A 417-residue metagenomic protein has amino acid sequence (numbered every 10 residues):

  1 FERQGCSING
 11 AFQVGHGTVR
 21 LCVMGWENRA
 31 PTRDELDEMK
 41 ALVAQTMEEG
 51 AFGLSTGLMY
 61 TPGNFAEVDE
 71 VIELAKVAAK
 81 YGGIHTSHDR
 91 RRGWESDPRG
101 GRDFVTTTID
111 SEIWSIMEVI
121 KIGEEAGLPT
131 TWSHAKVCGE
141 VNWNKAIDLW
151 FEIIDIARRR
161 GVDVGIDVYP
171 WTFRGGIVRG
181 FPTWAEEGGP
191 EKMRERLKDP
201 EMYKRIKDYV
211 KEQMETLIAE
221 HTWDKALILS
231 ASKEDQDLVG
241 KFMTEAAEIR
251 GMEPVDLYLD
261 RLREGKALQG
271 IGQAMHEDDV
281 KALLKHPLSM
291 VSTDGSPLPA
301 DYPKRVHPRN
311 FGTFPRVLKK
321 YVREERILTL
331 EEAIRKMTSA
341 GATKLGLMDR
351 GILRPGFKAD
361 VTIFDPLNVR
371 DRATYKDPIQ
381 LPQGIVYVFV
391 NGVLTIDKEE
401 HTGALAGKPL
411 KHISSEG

Functional and structural regions predicted by a protein language model:
F1, S7, Q13-T18, C22-V23 (+4 more regions): Active-site neighborhoods of metal-dependent hydrolases
G10, G50, H88, D167 (+7 more regions): Divalent metal-coordination and catalytic microenvironments
F52-S115: Divalent metal-binding pocket/active-site signature
L54, V71-L74, H85-D89, E118-V119 (+3 more regions): Extended, hydrophobic alpha-helical segments in both membrane/secreted and soluble proteins
F65-E70, R99-G101, N142-I147, R305-R309 (+2 more regions): Short glycine/threonine-rich loop-to-helix capping motif typified by GTGT followed within a few residues by an Asp-Pro
M193-D199, R205, K281-L288, T293-S296 (+3 more regions): C-terminal cap of metal-dependent C-N hydrolases
L257, K398-E399, I413: Short linear motifs in exposed loops
Q269-V280, E325-I334, A342-I379: Acidic, glycine-enriched loop/beta-strand segments at the rims of small-molecule binding/catalytic pockets
